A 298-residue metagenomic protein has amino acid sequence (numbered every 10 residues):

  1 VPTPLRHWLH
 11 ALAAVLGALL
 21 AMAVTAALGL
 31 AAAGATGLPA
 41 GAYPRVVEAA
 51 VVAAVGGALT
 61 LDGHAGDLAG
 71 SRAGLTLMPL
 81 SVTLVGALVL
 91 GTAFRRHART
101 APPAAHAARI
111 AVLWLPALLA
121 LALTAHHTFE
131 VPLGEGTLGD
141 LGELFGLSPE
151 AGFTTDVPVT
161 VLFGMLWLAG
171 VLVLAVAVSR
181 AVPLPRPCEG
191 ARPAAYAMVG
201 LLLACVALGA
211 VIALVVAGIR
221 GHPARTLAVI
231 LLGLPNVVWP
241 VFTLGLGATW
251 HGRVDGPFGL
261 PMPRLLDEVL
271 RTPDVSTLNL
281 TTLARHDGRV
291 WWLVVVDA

Functional and structural regions predicted by a protein language model:
V1-L9, A87-A108, L123-E130, A169-A197 (+2 more regions): Cytoplasmic membrane-interface segments at the C-terminal ends of transmembrane helices
P2-G86, T124-V157, A213-V296: Long, glycine/tryptophan/cysteine-rich extracytoplasmic
L16-V24, L113-A122, A197-L214: Selective recognition of specific alpha-helical transmembrane segments in multi-pass small-molecule
M22, I110-A122, W167-V173, A191 (+1 more regions): Aromatic-residue detector
D156-A169: Alpha-helical transmembrane segments
P183-L232: Acidic, serine/threonine- and glycine-rich low-complexity intrinsically disordered segments that serve as flexible
